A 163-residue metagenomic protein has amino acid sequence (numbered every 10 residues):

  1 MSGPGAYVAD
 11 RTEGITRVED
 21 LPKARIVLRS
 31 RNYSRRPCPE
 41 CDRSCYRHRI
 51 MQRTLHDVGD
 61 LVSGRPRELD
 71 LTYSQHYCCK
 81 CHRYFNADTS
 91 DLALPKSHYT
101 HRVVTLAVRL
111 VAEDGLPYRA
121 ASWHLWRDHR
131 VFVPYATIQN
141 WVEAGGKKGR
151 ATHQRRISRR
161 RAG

Functional and structural regions predicted by a protein language model:
M1-S90: Short, conserved DNA-binding cores of transcription-related domains
L61-G163: Short, positively charged, Gly/Tyr-enriched micro-motifs that form contact patches at catalytic or ligand/partner
